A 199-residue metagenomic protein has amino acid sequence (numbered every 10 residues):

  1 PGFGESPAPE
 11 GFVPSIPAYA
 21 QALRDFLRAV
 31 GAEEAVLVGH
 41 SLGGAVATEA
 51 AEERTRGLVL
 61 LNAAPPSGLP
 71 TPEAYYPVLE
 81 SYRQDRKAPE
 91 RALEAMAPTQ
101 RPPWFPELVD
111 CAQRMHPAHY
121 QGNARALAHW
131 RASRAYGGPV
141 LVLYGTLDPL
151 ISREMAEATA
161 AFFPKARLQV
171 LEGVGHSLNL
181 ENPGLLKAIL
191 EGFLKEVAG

Functional and structural regions predicted by a protein language model:
P1-G4, P65, G175-L178: Alpha/beta-hydrolase active-site loop signature
G2-V38, A188: Active-site loop/oxyanion-hole signature of alpha/beta-hydrolase fold enzymes
S6-F12, P70-P72, R153-E154: Conserved catalytic-core motifs of eukaryotic protein kinase domains, centered on the activation segment
G39, G43-G44: Catalytic nucleophile loop
A45-D85: Flexible "cap/lid" loop of the alpha/beta hydrolase fold
L69-A74, R83-A135: Conserved alpha/beta-hydrolase catalytic His-Asp/Glu region
Q121-A161, V170: Conserved serine/cysteine hydrolase catalytic core
A166-G199: Catalytic active-site module of serine/aspartate enzymes centered on a nucleophile-bearing elbow/loop
